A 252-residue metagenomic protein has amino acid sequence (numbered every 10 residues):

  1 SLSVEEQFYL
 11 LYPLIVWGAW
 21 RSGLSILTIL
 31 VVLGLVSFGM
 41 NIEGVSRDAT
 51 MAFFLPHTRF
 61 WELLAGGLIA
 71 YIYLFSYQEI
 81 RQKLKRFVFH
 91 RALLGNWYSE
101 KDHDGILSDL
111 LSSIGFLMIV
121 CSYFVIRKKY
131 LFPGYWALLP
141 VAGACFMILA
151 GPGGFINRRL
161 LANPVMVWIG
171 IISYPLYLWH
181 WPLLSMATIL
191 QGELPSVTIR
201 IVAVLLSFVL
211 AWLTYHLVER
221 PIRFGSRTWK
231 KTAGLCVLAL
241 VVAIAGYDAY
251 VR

Functional and structural regions predicted by a protein language model:
S1-R252: Hydrophobic membrane-embedded alpha-helices and membrane-water interface caps/short interhelical or interfacial loops
